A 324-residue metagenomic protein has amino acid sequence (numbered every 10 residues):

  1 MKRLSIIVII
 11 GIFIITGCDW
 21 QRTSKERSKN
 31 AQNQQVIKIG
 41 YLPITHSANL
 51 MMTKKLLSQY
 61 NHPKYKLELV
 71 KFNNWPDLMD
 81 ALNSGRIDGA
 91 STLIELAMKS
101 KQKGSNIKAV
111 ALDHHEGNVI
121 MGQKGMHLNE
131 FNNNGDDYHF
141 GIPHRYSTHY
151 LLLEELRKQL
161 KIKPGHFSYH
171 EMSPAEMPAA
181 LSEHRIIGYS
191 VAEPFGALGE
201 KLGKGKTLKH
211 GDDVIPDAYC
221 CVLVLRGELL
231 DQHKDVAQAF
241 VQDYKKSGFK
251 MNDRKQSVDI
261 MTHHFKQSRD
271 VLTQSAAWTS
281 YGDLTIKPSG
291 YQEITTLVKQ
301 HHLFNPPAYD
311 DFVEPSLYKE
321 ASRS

Functional and structural regions predicted by a protein language model:
M1-V36, R323-S324: Short, low-complexity disordered leader/linker segments with a strong preference for bacterial N-terminal type II
D19-R22, Y65, R145-G165, Q242-T273 (+1 more regions): Ligand-binding clefts/hinges and TM-proximal coupling segments of bilobed small-molecule sensing domains
E26-L160, H170-E171, I187, V191-E193 (+2 more regions): Short, glycine-/small- and polar/acidic-enriched structural segments that line small-molecule recognition paths
I44, F72-P76, S91, P143 (+6 more regions): Soluble non-cytosolic domains of exported or imported proteins
E95-L96, H170, A175-I260: Pocket-lining segment of extracytoplasmic ligand-binding domains
G125-N133, K161-P164, E228-A237: Short helix-loop capping/hinge motifs at secondary-structure junctions, enriched in acidic/polar residues
D231-N305: Secondary-structure end/capping motifs
K299-S324: Conserved C-terminal helix/tail region of periplasmic/extracytoplasmic solute-binding proteins
